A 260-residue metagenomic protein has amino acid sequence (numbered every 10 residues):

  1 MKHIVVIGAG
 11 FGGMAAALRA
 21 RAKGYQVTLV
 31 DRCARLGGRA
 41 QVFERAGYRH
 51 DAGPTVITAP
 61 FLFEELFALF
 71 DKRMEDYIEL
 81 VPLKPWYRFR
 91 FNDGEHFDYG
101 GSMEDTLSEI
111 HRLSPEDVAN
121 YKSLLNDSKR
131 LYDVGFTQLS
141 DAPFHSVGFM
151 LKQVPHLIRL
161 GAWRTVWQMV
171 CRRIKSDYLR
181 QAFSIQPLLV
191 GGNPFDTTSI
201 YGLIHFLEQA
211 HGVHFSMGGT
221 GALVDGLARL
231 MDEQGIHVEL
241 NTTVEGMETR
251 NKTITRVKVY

Functional and structural regions predicted by a protein language model:
M1-V6, A162-W163, R173-S176, G192-M217: Long, low-complexity, intrinsically disordered polar/charged segments
K2-R130: N-terminal glycine-rich phosphate/pyrophosphate-binding loop and immediately adjacent elements
A15, L62, D105, S123 (+4 more regions): Generic recognition of stable, solvent-exposed alpha-helical segments in well-folded globular domains
K23, M169, R173, A182-I185 (+3 more regions): Generic, well-ordered alpha-helical scaffold segments in large soluble proteins
P82-W86, R250-T255: A short, compositionally biased
N92-T197: Rossmann-like flavin
L203-I254: Helical element adjacent to the flavin cofactor pocket in flavoenzyme catalytic cores
